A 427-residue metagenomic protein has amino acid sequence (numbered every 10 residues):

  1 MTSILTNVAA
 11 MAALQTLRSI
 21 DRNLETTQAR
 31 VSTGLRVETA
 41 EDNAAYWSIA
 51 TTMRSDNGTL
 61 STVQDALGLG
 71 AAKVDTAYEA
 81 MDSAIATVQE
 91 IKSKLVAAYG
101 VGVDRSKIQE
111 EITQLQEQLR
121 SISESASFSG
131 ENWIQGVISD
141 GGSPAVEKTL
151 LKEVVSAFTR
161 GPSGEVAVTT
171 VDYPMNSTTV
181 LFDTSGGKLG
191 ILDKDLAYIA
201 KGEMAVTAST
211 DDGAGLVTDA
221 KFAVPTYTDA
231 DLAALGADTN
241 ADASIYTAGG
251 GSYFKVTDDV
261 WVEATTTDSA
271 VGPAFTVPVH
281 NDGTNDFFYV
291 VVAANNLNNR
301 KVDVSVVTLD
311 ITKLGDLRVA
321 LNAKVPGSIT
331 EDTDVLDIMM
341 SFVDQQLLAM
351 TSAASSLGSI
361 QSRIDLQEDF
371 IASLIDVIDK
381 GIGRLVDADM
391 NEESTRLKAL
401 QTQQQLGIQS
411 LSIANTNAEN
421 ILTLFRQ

Functional and structural regions predicted by a protein language model:
M1-M11, R36-T39, N43, A50-T51 (+4 more regions): Amphipathic alpha-helical coiled-coil/heptad-repeat segments
T2-S19, N23, A399: Alpha-helical coiled-coil
D21-A40, A45: N-terminal low-complexity, intrinsically disordered "leader/linker" segments enriched in small/polar and basic residues
T27, S373-I375, A399: Short acidic alpha-helix initiation/capping motifs at coil-to-helix transition points, especially at protein N-termini
S129, L397-K398: Short loop/turn microsegments at loop-to-beta-strand junctions
